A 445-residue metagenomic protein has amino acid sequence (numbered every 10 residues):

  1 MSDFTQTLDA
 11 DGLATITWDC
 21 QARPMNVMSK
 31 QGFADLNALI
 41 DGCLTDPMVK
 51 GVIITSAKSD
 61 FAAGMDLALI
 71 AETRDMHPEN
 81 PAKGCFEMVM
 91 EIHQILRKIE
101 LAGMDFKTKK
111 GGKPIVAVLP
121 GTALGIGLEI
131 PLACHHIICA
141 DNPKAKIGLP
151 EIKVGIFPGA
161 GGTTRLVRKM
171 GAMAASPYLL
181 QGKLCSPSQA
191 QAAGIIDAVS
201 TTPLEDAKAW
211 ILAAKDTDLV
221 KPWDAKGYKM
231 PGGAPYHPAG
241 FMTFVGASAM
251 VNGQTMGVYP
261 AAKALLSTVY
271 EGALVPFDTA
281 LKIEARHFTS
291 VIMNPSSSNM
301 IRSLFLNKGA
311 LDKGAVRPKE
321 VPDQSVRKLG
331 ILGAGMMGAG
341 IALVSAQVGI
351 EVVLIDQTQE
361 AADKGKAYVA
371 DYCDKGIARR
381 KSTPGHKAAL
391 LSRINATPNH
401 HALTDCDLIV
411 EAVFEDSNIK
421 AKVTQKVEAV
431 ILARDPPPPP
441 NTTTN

Functional and structural regions predicted by a protein language model:
M1-D19, P24, E129-A133, M173-H287 (+2 more regions): Amphipathic alpha-helical segments at domain termini/boundaries
M1-T55, E79: Conserved CoA-thioester-binding segment of acyl-CoA-metabolizing enzymes
S56-I95, A123, K153-G155: Glycine- (often His-adjacent) and acidic-residue-rich active-site loop that binds/positions the CoA thioester
H93, I99-V154, P158, G333-I341: Glycine-rich beta-to-alpha active-site loop
G162-M173: Hydrophobic, secondary-structure "cap" segments at the distal end of domains
D312-Y372, N395, V430: NAD(P)+-binding Rossmann beta1-loop-alpha1 motif at the extreme N-terminus of oxidoreductases
Q359-D407, S417-V423: Conserved N-terminal Rossmann-fold NAD(P) cofactor-binding segment
A421-N445: Rossmann-fold NAD(P)-binding glycine/threonine-rich loop
